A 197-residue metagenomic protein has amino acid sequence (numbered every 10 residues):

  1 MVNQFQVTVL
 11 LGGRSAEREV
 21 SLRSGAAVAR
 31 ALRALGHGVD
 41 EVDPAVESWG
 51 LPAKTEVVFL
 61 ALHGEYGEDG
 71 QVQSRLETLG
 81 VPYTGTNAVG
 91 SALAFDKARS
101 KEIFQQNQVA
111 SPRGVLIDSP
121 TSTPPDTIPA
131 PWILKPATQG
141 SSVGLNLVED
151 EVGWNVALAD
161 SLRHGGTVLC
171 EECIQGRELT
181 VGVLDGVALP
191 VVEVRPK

Functional and structural regions predicted by a protein language model:
M1-E102, Q106, D118-P125: ATP-binding N-terminal substructure of ATP-dependent carboxylate-amine bond-forming enzymes
S21, P112-R113, W132-A159, E178: Glycine-rich phosphate-binding loop of ATP-grasp-fold ATP-dependent ligases
E41, Y83, S111-G114, L145: Conserved beta-strand scaffold positions in the cores of enzyme catalytic domains, especially in NTP/NDP-utilizing
A61, A92-L93, G114, N146 (+1 more regions): Glycine- and other small-residue-rich loops at beta-strand/loop junctions that grip anionic moieties
G64, S142, P196-K197: Glycine-rich phosphate/pyrophosphate-binding beta-alpha loops
T84, P112, I133, L169-E171 (+1 more regions): Structural detector of well-ordered beta-strand residues that form the stable sheet scaffold of enzyme domains
F104-Q105, I128-L145, G165-L179: ATP-grasp fold ATP-binding core
E149-K197: Phosphate-binding site of ATP-dependent enzymes
